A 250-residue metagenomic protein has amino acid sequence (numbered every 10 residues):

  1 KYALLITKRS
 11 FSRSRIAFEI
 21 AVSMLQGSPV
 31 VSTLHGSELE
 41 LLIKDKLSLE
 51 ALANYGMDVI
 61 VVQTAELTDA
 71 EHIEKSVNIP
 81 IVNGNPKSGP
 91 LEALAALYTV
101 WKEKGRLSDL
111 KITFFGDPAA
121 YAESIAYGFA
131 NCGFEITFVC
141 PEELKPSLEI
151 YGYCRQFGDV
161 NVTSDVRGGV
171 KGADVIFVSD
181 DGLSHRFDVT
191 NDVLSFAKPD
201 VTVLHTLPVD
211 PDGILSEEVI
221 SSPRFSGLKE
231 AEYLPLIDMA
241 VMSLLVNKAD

Functional and structural regions predicted by a protein language model:
K1-W101, D210-P211, L215: Phosphate/diphosphate ligand-binding glycine-rich loop within oxidoreductases
K1-Y2, S108-L110, D200: Phosphate-coordination loops involved in phosphoryl transfer and adenosine-cofactor binding
T7-A21, Q26, E103-V178: Glycine-rich phosphate/diphosphate-binding loop of Rossmann-like nucleotide-binding domains
E40-L42, G89-A95, P146-E149, A173 (+1 more regions): Short, charged, surface-exposed secondary-structure boundary motifs
M57, V77, G133, G172-A173 (+1 more regions): Short, well-ordered alpha-helix to beta-strand connector turns
R155-F225: Rossmann-like adenosine-cofactor binding region
S221-D250: C-terminal helix-to-coil terminal segments
